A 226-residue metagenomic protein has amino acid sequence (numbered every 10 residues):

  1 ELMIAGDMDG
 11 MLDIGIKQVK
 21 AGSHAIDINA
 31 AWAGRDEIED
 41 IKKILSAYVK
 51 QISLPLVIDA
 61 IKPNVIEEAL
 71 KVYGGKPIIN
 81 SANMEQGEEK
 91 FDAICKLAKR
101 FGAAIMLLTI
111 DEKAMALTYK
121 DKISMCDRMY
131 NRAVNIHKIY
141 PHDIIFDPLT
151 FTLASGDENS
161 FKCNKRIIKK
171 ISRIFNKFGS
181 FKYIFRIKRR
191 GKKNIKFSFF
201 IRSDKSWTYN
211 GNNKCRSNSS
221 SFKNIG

Functional and structural regions predicted by a protein language model:
E1-G226: Domain-level signal for soluble alpha/beta catalytic cores
